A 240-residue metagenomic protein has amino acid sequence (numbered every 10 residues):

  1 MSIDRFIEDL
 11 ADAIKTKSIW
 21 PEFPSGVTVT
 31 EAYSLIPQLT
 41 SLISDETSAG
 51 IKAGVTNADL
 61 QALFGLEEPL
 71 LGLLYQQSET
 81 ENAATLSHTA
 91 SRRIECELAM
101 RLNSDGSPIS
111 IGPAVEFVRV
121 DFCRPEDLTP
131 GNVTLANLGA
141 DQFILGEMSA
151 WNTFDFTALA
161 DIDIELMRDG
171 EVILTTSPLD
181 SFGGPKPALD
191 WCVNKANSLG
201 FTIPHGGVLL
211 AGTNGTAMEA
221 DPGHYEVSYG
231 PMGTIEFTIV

Functional and structural regions predicted by a protein language model:
S2-G184, W191, S198, M218 (+2 more regions): Catalytic-core "active-site belt" of small-molecule-metabolizing enzymes, emphasizing His/Asp/Glu-rich regions
R168-G170, A211, G230: Short strand-turn-strand beta-turns centered on an Asx-Gly dipeptide
L189-A220: A conserved acidic, glycine/proline-rich C-terminal tail/linker
G223-V227: A short tyrosine-centered beta-strand micro-motif
S228-T238: A short hydrophobic beta-strand segment most commonly corresponding to one strand of the jelly-roll/cupin
